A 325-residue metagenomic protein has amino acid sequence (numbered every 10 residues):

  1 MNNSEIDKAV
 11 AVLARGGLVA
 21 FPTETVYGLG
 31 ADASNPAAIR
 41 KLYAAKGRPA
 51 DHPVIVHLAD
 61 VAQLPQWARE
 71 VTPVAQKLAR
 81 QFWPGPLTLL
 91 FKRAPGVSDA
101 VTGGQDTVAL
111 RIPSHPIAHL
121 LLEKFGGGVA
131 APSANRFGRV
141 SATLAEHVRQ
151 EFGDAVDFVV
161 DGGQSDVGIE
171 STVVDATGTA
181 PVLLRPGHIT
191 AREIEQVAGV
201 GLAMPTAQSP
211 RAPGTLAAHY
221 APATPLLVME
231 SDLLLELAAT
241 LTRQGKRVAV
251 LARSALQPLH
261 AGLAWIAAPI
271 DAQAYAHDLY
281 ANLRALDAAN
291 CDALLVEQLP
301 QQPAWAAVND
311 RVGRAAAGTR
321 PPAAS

Functional and structural regions predicted by a protein language model:
M1-S325: Active-site-adjacent structural elements in enzyme catalytic cores
